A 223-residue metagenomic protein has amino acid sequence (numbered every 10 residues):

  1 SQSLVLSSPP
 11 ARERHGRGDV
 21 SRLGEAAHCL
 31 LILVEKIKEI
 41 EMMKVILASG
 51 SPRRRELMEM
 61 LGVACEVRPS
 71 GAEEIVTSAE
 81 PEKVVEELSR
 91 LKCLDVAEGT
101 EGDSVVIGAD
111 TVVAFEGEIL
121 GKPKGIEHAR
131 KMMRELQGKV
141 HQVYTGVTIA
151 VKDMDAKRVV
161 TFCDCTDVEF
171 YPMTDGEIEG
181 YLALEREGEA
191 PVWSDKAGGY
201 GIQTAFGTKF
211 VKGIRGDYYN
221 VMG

Functional and structural regions predicted by a protein language model:
Q2-P10: Extreme N-terminal basic, low-complexity initiation segments that serve as generic localization/processing leaders
L6, S21-R22: Short linear segments in intrinsically disordered or otherwise low-structure-confidence regions
K36-I37: Polybasic, lysine-rich low-complexity intrinsically disordered segments
M43-I46, E80-G223: Anionic-ligand binding patches
M43-V63: N-terminal beta1-alpha1 ligand-phosphate binding loop
G62-A79, R158-C165: Short glycine-rich, Thr/Ser-proximal phosphate-binding strand/loop in the N-terminal lobe of ATP-dependent enzymes
